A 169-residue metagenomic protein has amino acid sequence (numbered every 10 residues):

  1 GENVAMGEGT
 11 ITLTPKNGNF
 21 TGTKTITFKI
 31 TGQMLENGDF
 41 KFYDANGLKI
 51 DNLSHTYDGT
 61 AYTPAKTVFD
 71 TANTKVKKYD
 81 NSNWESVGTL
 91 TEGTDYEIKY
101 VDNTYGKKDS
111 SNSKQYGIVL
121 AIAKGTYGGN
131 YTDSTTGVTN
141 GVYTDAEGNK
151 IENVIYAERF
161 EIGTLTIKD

Functional and structural regions predicted by a protein language model:
G1-D169: Solvent-exposed beta-strand/loop surfaces, strongest in extracytoplasmic domains of secreted and cell-surface proteins
